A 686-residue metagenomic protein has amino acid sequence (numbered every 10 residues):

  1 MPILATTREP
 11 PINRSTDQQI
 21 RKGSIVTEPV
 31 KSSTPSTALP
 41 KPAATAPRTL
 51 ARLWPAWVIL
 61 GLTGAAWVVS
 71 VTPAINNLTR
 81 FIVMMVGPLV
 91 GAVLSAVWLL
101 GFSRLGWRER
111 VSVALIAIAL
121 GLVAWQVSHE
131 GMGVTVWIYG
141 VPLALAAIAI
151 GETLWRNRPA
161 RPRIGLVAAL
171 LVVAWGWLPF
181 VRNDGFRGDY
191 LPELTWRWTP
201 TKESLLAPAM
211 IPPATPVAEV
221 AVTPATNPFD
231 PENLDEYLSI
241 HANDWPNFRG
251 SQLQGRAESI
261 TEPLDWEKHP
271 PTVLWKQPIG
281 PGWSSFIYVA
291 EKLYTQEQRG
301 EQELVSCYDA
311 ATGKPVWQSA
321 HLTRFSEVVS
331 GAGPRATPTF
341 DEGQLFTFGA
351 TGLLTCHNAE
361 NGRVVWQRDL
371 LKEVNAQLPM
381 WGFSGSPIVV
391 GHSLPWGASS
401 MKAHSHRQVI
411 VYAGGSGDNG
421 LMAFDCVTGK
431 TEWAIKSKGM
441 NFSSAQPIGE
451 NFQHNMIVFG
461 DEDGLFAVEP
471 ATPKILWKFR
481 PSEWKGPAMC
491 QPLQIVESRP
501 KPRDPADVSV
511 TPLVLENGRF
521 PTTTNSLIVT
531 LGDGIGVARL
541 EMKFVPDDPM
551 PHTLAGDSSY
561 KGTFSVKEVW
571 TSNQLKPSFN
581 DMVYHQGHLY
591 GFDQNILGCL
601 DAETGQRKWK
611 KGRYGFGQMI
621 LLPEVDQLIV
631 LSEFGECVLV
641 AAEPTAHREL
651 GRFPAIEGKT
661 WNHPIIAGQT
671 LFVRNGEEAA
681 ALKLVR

Functional and structural regions predicted by a protein language model:
P2-I3, E9-N13: Short, positively charged and aromatic/hydrophobic N-terminal segments
L4, I20, I25, L39 (+2 more regions): Hydrophobic/aromatic hotspots within intrinsically disordered, low-complexity regions
P11, Q18-Q19: Compositionally biased, intrinsically disordered low-complexity segments enriched in Pro/Arg/Gln/His
I25-L50, P228-P231: Membrane-interfacial, low-structure loops and terminal tails that flank and connect transmembrane helices in multi-pass
T45-R48, W57, P73-I82, F102-R686: Noncatalytic, solvent-exposed loop/strand surfaces of beta-propeller-type extracellular/periplasmic domains
L53-W67, I116-A119: Alpha-helical transmembrane segments
V68, A96-L100, L122-V123: Alpha-helical transmembrane segments of multipass membrane proteins
G87-W98, A146-I148: Central hydrophobic cores of alpha-helical transmembrane segments in multi-pass inner-membrane proteins across all
